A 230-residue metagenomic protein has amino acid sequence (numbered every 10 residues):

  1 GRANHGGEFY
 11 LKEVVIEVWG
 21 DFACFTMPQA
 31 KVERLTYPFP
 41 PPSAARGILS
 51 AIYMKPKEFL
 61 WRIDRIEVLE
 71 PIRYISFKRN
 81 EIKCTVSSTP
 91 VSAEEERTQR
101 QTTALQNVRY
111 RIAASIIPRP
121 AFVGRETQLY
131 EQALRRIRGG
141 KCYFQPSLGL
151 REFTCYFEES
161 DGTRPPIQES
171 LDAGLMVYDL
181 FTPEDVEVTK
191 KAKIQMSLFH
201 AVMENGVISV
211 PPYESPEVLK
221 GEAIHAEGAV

Functional and structural regions predicted by a protein language model:
G7-V32, G206-P211, E217: N-terminal, Lys/Arg- and Ser/Thr-rich interaction peptides
E13, I63, N107-R111: Broad gene-expression machinery/nucleic-acid interaction feature
V18-F22, E70, I112-P120: Beta-strand elements of well-folded, non-transmembrane domains
C24-T26, Y74, P120-F122: Residue-level signal for secondary-structure boundary sites
M27, L60-R62, V123-R125: Short, hydrophobic/aromatic beta-strand segments
A30, L35-N80: Glycine/small-residue-rich interface belts in oligomeric ring/scaffold proteins and their assembly partners
E81-K83, T89-V230: Internal, well-folded beta-alpha domain core
